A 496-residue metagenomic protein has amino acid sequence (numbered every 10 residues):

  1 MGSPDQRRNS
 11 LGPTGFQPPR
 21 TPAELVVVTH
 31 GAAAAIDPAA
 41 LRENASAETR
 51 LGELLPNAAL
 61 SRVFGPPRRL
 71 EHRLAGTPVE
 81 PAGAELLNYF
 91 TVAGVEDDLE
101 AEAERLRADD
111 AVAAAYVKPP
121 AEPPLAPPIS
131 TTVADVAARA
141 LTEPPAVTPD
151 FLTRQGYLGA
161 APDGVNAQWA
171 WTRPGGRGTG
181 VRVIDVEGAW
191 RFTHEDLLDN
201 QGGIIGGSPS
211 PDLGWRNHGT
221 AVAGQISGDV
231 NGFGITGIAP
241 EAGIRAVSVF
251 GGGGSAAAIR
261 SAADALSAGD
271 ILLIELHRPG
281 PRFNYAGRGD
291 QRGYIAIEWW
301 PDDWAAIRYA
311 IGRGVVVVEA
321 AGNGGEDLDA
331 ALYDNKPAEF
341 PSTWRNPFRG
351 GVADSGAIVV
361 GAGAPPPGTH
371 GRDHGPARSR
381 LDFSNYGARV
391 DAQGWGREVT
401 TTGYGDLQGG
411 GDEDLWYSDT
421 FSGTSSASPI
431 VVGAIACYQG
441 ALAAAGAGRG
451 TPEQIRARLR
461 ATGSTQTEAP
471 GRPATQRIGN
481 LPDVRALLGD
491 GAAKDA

Functional and structural regions predicted by a protein language model:
M1-P81, A111-A134, N166, A445: Autoinhibitory N-terminal propeptides
G2-D5, E71-N88, R107-V181, E195-D196 (+1 more regions): Protease zymogen maturation seam
T29, A113, P162-S210, W215 (+2 more regions): Acidic-leg catalytic submotif of subtilisin-like serine proteases
N166, A170, V186-D196, A221-A242 (+3 more regions): Flexible, small-residue-rich helix->loop connector segments that border functional cores
G188-G214, D229, P240-G252, R288-R292 (+2 more regions): Peri-catalytic substrate-binding/gating loops that frame the active-site cleft of hydrolases
Q225, V247-V249, G396-T475: Hydrolase catalytic cores
I235, R278-D391, E398-V431: Substrate-binding/specificity loop regions of serine endopeptidase catalytic domains, predominantly subtilases
A265-L276, A357-V359, G440-A496: C-terminal subdomain of the subtilisin-like protease fold in secreted/lumenal serine endopeptidases
